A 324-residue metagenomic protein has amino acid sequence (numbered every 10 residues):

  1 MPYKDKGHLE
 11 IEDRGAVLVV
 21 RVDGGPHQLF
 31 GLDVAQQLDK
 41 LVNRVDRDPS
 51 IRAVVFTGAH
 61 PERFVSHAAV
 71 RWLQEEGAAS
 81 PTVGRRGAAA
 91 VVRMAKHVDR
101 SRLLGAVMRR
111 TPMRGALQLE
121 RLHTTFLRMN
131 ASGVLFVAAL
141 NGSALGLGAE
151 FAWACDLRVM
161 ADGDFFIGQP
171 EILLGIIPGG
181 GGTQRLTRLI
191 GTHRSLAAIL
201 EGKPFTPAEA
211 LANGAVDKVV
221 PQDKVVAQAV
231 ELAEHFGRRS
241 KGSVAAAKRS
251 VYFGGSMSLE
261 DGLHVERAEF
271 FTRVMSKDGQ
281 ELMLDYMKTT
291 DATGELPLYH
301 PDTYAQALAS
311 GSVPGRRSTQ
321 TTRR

Functional and structural regions predicted by a protein language model:
M1-F64, A79, G311, Q320-R323: Conserved CoA-thioester-binding segment of acyl-CoA-metabolizing enzymes
V20, Q37-L38, F56, A69 (+6 more regions): Terminal peptide-recognition signature
D23-L29, T57-V65, C155-P170, T289-T293: Short, charged helix-to-loop "capping" segments that act as catalytic/coupling loops
Q37, L41-R44, R121-G133: Catalytic-core regions built around general acid/base machinery
G58-T124: Glycine- (often His-adjacent) and acidic-residue-rich active-site loop that binds/positions the CoA thioester
L122, T183, T192, V244-A247 (+2 more regions): A general structural signal for well-ordered alpha-helical segments in protein cores
T124-K241: Crotonase-fold acyl-CoA enzyme core
M160-F165, V216-H264, A268, T272 (+2 more regions): C-terminal long alpha-helix characteristic of the crotonase
